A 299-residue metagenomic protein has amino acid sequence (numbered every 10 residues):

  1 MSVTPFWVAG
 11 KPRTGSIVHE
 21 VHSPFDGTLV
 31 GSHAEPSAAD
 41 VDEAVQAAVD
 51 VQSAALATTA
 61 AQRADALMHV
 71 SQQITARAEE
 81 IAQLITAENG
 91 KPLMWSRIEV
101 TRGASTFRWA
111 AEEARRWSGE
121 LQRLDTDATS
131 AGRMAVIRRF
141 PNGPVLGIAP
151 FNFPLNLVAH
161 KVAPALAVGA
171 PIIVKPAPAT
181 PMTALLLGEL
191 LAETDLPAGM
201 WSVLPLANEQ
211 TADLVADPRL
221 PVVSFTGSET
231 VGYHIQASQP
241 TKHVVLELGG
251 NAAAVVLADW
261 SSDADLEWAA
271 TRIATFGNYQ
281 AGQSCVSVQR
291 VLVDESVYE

Functional and structural regions predicted by a protein language model:
M1-R133: N-terminal Rossmann-like NAD(P)+-binding subdomain of aldehyde/semialdehyde dehydrogenases
S2, R133, R139-P144, V168-A170 (+5 more regions): Short coil/turn connectors at secondary-structure junctions
G27, R63, I85, F107 (+5 more regions): Residue-level signal for inorganic ion chemistry
E120-P197: Conserved small-residue-rich beta-alpha loop and adjacent elements that most often cradle the phosphate/pyrophosphate
M134-A135, V203-P221: A structured beta-alpha segment of the ubiquitous adenosine-cofactor-binding alpha/beta core
V162-A163, T211, G232, A270: Generic hydrophobic/aromatic pocket-lining and core-packing "Φ" positions
L206-E209, F225-Y233: Adenylate-forming
T230-E299: ALDH superfamily catalytic-core signature
